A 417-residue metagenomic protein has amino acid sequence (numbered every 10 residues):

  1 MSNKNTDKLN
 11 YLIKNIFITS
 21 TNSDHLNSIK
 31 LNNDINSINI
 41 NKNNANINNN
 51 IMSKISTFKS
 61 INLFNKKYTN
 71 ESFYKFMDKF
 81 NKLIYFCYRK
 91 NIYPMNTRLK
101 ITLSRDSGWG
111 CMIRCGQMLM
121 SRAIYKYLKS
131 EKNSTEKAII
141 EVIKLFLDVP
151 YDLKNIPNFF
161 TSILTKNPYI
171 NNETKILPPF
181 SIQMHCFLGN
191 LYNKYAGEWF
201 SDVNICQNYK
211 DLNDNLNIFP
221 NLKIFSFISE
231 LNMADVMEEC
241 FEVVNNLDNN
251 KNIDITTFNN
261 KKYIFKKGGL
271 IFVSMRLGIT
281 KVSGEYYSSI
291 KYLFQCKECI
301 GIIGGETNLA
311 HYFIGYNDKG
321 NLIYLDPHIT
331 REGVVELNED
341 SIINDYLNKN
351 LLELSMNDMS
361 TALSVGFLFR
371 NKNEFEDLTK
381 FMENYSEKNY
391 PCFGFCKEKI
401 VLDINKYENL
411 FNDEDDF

Functional and structural regions predicted by a protein language model:
S2-L31, N48-R105, R122-I124, L128-F417: Cysteine-dependent deubiquitinase/ubiquitin-like isopeptidase catalytic cores across multiple families
I35-S37: Long, polar low-complexity intrinsically disordered regions
C115-G116, I205: Stable alpha-helical elements in mature extracytoplasmic
M118-M120: Primarily extracytoplasmic ectodomains and periplasmic/lumenal surface modules that are beta-strand-rich
